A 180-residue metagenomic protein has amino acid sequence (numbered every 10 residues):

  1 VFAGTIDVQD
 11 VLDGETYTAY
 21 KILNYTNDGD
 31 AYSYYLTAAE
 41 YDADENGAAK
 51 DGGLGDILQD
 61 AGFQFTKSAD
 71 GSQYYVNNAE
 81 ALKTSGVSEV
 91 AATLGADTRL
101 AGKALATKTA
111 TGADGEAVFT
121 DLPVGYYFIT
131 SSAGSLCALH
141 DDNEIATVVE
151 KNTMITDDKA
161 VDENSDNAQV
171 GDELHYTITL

Functional and structural regions predicted by a protein language model:
V1-L180: Solvent-exposed loop/turn and edge beta-strand elements of beta-rich ligand-binding domains
